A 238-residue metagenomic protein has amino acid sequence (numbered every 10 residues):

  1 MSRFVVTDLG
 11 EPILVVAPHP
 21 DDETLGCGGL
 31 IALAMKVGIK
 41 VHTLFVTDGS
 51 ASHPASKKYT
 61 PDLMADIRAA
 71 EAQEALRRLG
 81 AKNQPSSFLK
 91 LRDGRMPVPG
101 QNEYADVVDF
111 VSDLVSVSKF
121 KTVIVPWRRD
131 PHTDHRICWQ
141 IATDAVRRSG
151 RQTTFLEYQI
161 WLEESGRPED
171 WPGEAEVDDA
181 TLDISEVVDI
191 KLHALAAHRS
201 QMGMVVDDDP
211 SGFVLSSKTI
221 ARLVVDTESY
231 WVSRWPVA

Functional and structural regions predicted by a protein language model:
M1-Q152, E157, H193, A197 (+2 more regions): Active-site beta-strand->loop->alpha-helix modules in alpha/beta enzyme cores, enriched in Gly/His/Asp(Glu)
D48-S50, D93-R95, L162-E164, V188 (+1 more regions): Residue-level detector of flexible, active-site-proximal loop/helix-junction positions within diverse enzyme catalytic
W127, Q159-L162, E186: Generic secondary-structure microfeatures
G150-P172: Short, flexible loop segments at boundaries between secondary-structure elements
T154, E176-D178, D226: A generic structural signal for well-ordered coil/turn residues at beta-strand boundaries that shape enzyme active-site
R167-D209: A conserved mid-domain beta-alpha-beta active-site/ligand-binding segment of alpha/beta enzyme cores
H193-A196, M202, V206-A238: C-terminal regulatory/interaction regions
